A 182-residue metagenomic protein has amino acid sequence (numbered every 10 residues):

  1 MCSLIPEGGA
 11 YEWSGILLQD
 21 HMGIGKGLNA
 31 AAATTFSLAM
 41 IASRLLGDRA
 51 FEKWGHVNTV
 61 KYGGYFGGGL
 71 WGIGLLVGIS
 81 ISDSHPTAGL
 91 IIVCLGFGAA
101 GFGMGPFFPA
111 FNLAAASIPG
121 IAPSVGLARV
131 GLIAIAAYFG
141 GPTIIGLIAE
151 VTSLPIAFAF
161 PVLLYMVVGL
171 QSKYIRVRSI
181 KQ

Functional and structural regions predicted by a protein language model:
M1-T34: Extracytoplasmic gate region of multi-pass secondary transporters
L18-Q19, A50-F51, A116, I144-S153: Interfacial helix-cap and linker-helix signal at transmembrane-aqueous boundaries of multi-pass secondary transporters
S37-L38, A42, I135-A137: Short hydrophobic/small-residue motifs within alpha-helical transmembrane segments of multi-pass transporter-like
S43-H56, A149: Helix-to-loop junctions at the C-terminal end of transmembrane segments in multipass secondary transporters
N58-I73: Structural signature of the two symmetry-related core transmembrane helices
G105-P119: Intracellular juxtamembrane helix-capping segments at the cytosolic ends of symmetry-related transmembrane helices
G120-L154: A late C-terminal transmembrane helix in Major Facilitator Superfamily
V162-Q182: Multi-pass alpha-helical transporter architecture, strongest for 12-TM Major Facilitator/SLC carriers used
